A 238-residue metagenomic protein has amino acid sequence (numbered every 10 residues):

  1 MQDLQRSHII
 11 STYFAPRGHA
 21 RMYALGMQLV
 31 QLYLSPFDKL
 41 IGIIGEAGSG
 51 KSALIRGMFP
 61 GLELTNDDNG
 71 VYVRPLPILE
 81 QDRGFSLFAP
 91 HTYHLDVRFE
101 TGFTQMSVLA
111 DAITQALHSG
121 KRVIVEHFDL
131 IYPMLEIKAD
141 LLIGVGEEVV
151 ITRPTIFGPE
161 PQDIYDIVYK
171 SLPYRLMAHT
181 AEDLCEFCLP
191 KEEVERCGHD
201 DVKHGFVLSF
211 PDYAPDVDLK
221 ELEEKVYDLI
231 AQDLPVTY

Functional and structural regions predicted by a protein language model:
M1-P36: N-terminal pre-Walker A segment at the start of P-loop NTPase domains
L40: Walker A (P-loop) ATP-phosphate-binding motif of ABC ATPase nucleotide-binding domains
I43: Hydrophobic anchor at the beta1->P-loop junction of P-loop NTPases
E46-A47: P-loop (Walker A) phosphate-binding loop of NTP-binding proteins
S52-N66: A conserved segment at the C-terminal end of the G1
N66-D129: Conserved nucleotide-sensing/catalytic segment adjacent to the nucleotide-binding pocket in NTP-handling enzymes
T114-Y174: Replace "adjacent to P-loop NTPase cores in ATP/GTP-dependent enzymes" with "adjacent to NTP-binding cores
L172-Y238: A glycine- and charged-residue-rich anion-binding loop/surface
